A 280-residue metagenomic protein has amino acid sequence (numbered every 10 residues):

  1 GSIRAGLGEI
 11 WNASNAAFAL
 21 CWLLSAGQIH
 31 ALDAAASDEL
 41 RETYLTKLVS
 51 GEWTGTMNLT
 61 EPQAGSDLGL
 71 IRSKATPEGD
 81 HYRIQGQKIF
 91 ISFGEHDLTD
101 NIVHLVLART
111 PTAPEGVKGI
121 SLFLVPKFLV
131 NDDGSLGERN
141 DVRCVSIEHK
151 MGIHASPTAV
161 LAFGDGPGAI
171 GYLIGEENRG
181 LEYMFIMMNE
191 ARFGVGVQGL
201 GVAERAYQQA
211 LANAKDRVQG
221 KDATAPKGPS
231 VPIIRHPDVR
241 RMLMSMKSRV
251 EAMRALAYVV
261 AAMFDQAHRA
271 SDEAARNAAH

Functional and structural regions predicted by a protein language model:
G1-L23, G27, A35-A36, L40 (+5 more regions): Alpha-helical interface subdomain recognition
I3-N12, A16, L23-A26, A34-D38 (+8 more regions): Glycine/proline-enriched, intrinsically flexible loops and inter-domain linkers
F18, Q28, W53-G55, G69-S73 (+10 more regions): Structural beta-strand/beta-sheet cores of well-ordered domains, especially the beta-sheet scaffolds that support
T56-E78, R83-H96, R276-H280: Flexible, glycine/threonine-enriched loop-and-boundary segments that flank and lead into catalytic domains of large
Q63-S66, E95-D97, P114, K150-P157: Short Gly/Pro-enriched turn/cap motifs at secondary-structure boundaries
H81, Q85-R139: A short core secondary-structure module
F90, L129-V145, K150, P157-A191 (+1 more regions): A glycine-rich, basic-preceded beta-loop-alpha segment at the flavin cofactor/substrate interface of flavin-utilizing
P111-P114, V130-D133, M151-I153, Y183 (+5 more regions): N-terminal functional module detector in eukaryotic proteins
